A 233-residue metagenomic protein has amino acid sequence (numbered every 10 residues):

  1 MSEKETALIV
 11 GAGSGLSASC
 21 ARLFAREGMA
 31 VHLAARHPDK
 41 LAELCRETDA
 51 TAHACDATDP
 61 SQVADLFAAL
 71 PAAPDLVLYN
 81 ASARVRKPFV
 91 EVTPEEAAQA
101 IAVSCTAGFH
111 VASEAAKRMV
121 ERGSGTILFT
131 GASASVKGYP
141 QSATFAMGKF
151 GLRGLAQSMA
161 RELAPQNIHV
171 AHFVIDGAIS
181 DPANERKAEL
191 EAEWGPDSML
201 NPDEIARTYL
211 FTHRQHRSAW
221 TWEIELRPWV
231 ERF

Functional and structural regions predicted by a protein language model:
G13-S14: Conserved glycine-rich cofactor-binding loop
E27-E43: Conserved glycine-rich Rossmann-like NAD(P)H-binding loop of the short-chain dehydrogenase/reductase
A54-D65, P94: The beta1-alpha1 cofactor-binding region of Rossmann-like NAD(H)/NADP(H)-dependent oxidoreductases
P88-F89, E96-I101: Substrate-binding pocket helix/loop in short-chain dehydrogenase/reductase
A112-S113, Q157: A short, exposed helix-loop element centered on a Lys and neighboring polar residues
T126-G151, A156-Q157, R161-A164: Catalytic loop of short-chain dehydrogenase/reductase
P165-G177, A188-F233: C-terminal helical subdomain
